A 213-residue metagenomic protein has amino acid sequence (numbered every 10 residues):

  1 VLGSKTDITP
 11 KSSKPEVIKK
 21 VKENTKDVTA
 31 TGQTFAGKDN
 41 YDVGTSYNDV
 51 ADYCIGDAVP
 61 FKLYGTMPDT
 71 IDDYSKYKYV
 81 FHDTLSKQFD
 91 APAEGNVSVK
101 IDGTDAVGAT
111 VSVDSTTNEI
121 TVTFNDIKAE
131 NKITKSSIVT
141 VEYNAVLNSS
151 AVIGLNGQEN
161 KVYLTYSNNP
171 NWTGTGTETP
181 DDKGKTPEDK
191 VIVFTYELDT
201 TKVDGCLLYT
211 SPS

Functional and structural regions predicted by a protein language model:
V1, D49-D52, G103-S149: Extracellular adhesion/glycan-binding regions together with long Ser/Thr- and acidic-residue-rich low-complexity tracts
V1, L63, S75-Y77, D83 (+1 more regions): Serine/threonine-enriched low-complexity regions used as flexible
L2-Y41, G154-D204: Extracellular/luminal low-complexity Ser/Thr/Pro-rich, glycosylation-prone repeat/linker regions
E16, K78, N96: Exposed beta-strand and adjacent loop surfaces of beta-rich binding modules that mediate intermolecular recognition
V17, K22, D27-T29, Q33-F61 (+3 more regions): A conserved hydrophobic secondary-structure block that centers on an alpha-helix together with its immediately flanking
E23, D57-V59, G65-M67, D83-L85 (+2 more regions): Short, flexible loop/turn elements at secondary-structure junctions
H82-G103: Solvent-exposed beta-hairpin/edge-strand motifs
Y209-S213: Conserved small/polar residues in nucleotide/adenosyl-binding loops
